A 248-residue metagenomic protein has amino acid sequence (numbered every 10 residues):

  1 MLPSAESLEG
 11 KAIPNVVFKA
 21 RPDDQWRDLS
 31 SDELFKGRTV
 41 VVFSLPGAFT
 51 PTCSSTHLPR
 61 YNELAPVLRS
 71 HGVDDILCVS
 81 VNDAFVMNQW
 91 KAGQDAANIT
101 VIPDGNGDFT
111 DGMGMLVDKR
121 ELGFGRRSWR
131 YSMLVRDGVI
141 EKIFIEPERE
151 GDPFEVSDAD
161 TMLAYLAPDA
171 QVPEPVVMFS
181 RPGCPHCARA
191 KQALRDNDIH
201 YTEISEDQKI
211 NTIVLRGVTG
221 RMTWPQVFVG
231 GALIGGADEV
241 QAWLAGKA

Functional and structural regions predicted by a protein language model:
M1-V176, R181-T212, R216-W224, L233 (+1 more regions): Chalcogenol-based redox active-site neighborhoods
